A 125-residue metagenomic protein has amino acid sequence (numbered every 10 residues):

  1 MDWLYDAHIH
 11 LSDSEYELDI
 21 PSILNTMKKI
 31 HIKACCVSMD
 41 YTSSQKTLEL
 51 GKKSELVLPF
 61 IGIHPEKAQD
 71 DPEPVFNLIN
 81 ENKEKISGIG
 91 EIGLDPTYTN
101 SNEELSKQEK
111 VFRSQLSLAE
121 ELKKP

Functional and structural regions predicted by a protein language model:
M1-P125: Mid-domain alpha/beta scaffold segments of enzyme catalytic cores
